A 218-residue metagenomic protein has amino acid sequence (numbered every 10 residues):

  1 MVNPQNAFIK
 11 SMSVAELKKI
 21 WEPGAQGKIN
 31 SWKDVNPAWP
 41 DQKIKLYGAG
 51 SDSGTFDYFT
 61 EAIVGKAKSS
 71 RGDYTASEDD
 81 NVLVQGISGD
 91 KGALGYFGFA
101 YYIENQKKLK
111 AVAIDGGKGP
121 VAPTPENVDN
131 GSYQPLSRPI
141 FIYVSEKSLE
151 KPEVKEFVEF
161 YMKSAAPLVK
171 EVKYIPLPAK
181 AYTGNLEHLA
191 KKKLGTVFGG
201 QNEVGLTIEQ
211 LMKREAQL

Functional and structural regions predicted by a protein language model:
M1-L218: Flexible loop/hinge segments at secondary-structure junctions
